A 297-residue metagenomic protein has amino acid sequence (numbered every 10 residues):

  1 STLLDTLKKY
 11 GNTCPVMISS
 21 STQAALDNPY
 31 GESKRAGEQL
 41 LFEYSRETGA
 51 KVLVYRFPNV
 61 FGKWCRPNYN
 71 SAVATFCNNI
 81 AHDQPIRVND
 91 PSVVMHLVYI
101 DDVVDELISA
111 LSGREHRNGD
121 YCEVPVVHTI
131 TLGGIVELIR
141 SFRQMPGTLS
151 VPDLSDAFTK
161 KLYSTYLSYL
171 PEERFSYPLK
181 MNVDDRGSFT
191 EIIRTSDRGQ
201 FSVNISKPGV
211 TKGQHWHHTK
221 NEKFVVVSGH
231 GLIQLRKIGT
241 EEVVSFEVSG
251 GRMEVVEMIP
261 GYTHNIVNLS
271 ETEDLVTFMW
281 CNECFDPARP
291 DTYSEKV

Functional and structural regions predicted by a protein language model:
T2-A36, S45-T48, L53: Conserved Rossmann-fold NAD(P)-dependent oxidoreductase catalytic core, especially the SDR/UDP-sugar
Q39-W64, Q84-D90: Conserved beta-loop-beta element that borders a ligand/cofactor-binding pocket
P58, N78-V98, R117-N118, E123-V124: A conserved pocket-lining segment of Rossmann-fold NAD(P)-dependent short-chain dehydrogenase/reductase
C65-T75, S92-S112, G133-E137: Substrate-positioning beta->alpha
S109-K180: Mid/C-terminal beta-alpha module of Rossmann-like enzyme folds, strongest in SDR-family dehydrogenases/epimerases
E173-Q214, K220: A short glycine-rich, His/Asp/Glu-containing loop-to-beta-strand
K237-Y262: Short acidic-glycine-tyrosine-enriched beta hairpin
G239-E242, V267-V297: Double-stranded beta-helix
